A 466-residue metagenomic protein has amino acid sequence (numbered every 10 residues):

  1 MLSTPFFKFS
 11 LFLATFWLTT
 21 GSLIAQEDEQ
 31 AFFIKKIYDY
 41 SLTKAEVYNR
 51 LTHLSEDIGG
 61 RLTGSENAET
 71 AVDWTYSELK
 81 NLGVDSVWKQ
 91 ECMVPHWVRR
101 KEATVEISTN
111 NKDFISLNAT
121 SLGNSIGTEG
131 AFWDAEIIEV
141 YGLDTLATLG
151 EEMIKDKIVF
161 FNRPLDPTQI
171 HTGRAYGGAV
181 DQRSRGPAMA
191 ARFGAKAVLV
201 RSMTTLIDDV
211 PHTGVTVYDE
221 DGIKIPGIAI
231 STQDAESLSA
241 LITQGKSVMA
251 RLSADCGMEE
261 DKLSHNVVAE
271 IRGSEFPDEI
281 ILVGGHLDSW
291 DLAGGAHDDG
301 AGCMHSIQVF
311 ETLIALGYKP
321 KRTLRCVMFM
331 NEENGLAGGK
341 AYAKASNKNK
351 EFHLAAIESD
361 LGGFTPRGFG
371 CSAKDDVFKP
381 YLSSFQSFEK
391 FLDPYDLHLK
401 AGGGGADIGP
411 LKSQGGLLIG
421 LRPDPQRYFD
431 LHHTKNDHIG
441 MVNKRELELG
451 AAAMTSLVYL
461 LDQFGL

Functional and structural regions predicted by a protein language model:
E29-S65, V210-V215, D288, I357-F364 (+1 more regions): N-terminal capping segment at the start of a domain
F32-F33, S108-N110, S116-E151, T216-A296 (+1 more regions): Soluble metallo-hydrolase cores and metallopeptidase-like ectodomains found primarily in the secretory/periplasmic
I34-L42, E56-E66, A135-V140, H171-P187 (+6 more regions): Second-shell loop/turn segments in exported
T52, E56-I158, N162-I170: Noncatalytic luminal/extracellular "stalk/propeptide" segments of secretory-pathway proteins
S116-D219, K224-P226, D396: Extracellular/luminal Protease-associated
R185, L263-N266, S289-P380, L466: Acidic/histidine-rich catalytic neighborhood of metal-dependent amide-processing enzymes
I228, E311, A315, F429-L466: His/Asp/Glu-rich mid-to-C-terminal helical/loop segments that flank catalytic regions of hydrolases
I230, A235-E236, F276, F329-D430: Metal-dependent peptidase/peptidase-like ectodomains
